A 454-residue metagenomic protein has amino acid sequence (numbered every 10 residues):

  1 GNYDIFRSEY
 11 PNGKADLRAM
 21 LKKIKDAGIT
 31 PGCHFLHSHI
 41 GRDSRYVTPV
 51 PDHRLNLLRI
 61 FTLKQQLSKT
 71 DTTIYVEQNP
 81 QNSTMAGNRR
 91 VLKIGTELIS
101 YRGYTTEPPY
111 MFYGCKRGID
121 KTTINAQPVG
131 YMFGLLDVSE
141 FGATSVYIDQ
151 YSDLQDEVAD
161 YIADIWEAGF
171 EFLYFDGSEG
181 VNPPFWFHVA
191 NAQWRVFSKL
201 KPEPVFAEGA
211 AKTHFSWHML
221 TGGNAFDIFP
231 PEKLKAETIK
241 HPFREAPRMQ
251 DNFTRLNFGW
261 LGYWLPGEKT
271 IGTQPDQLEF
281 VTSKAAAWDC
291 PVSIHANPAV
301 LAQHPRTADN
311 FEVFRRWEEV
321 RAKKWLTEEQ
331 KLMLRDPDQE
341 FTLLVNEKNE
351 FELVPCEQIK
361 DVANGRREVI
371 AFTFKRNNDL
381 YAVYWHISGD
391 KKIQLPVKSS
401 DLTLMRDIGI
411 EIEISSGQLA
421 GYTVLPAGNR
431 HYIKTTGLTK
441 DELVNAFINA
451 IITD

Functional and structural regions predicted by a protein language model:
G1-I60, D137-A163, A168-N191: Aromatic-lined carbohydrate-binding/catalytic grooves of carbohydrate-active enzymes
G13-L17, P49-Q66, K199-E203, P231-E237: Acidic, His- and aromatic-enriched active-site or binding-groove loops in soluble protein domains that engage sugars
G28-G32, V91, E171-L173, P204-F206 (+2 more regions): Beta-sheet entry/capping signal
C33-H37, G103, D176-G177, G209-A211 (+1 more regions): Glycine-rich, histidine-containing beta strand-loop boundary motifs that form or position
H37, G41-I124: Autoprocessing Asn-cyclization modules and mimics
K64-T72, A126, L135-V138, S145 (+1 more regions): Active-site cores of enzymes that catalyze phosphoryl transfer or operate on phosphate-rich substrates
N82-T96, T122-T144, V397, K434-T439 (+1 more regions): Extended Gly/Ser/Thr-rich low-complexity repeat segments, especially those forming or decorating extracellular
Q193-S416, Y422-I452: Active-site-proximal substrate-binding groove within the catalytic cores of carbohydrate-active enzymes
